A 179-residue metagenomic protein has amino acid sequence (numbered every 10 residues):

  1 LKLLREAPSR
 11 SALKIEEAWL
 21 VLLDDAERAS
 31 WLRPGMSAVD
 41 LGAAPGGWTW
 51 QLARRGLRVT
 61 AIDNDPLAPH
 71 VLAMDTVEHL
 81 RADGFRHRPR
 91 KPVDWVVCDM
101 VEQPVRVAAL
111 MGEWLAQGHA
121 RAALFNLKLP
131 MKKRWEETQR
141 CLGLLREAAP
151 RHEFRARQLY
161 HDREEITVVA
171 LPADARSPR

Functional and structural regions predicted by a protein language model:
L1-P34: S-adenosyl-L-methionine
A29, P45-G56: Conserved SAM-binding loop of SAM-dependent methyltransferases across substrates and taxa, primarily the Class I
R33-A44: Conserved class I S-adenosyl-L-methionine
S37, R58, A122: Residues at the starts of beta-strands that form the adenosine-phosphate
R54, R58-R106: S-adenosyl-L-methionine
A73-M74, A108-D174: C-terminal substrate-binding/active-site "lid" region of AdoMet-derived donor-dependent transferases
A175-R179: Flexible, glycine-/basic-rich loop-and-beta segments that form/coincide with the SAM-dependent methyltransferase
